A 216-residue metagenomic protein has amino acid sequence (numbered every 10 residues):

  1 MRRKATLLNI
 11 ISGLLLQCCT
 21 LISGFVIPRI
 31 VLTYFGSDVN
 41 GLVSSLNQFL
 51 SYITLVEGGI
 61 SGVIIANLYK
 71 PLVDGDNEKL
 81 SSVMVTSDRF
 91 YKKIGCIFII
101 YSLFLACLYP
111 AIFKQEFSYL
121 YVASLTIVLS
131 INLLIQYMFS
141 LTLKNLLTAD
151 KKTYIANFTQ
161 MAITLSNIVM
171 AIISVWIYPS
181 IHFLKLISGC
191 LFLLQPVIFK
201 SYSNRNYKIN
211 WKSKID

Functional and structural regions predicted by a protein language model:
M1-T6, I181-H182, V197-D216: Interhelical loop/hinge segments that connect adjacent transmembrane helices in multipass membrane
A5-Y69, I99-L103, N167-I168, F192: Signature of the first transmembrane helix
T6-L7, S44, E78-K93, A123: Interfacial transmembrane-helix starts/ends
L7-C19, T126-I127, I131, N145-I172 (+1 more regions): Alpha-helical transmembrane segments of multi-pass membrane transporters/permeases
I22-P28, S102, F158-S180, L194-S201: Alpha-helical transmembrane segments of multi-pass membrane transporters and transport-associated inner-membrane enzymes
G58-D74, T148-A149, Y207-K208: Helix-loop junctions and terminal segments of transmembrane helices in multi-pass membrane transport/translocation
T86-K114, L134, I168-W176, V197: Alpha-helical transmembrane segments of multi-pass membrane transport and lipid-handling proteins
I100, F104-C107, E116-S140, N157 (+3 more regions): Alpha-helical transmembrane segments of multi-pass membrane proteins
